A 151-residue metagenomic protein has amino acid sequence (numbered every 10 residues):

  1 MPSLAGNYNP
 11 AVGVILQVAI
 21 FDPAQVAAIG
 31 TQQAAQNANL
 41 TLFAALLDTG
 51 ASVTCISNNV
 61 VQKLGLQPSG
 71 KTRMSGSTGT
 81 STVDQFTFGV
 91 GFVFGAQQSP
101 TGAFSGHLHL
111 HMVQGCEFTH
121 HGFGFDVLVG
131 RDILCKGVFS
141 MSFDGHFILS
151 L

Functional and structural regions predicted by a protein language model:
M1-L151: Pepsin/retropepsin-fold aspartyl endopeptidases
